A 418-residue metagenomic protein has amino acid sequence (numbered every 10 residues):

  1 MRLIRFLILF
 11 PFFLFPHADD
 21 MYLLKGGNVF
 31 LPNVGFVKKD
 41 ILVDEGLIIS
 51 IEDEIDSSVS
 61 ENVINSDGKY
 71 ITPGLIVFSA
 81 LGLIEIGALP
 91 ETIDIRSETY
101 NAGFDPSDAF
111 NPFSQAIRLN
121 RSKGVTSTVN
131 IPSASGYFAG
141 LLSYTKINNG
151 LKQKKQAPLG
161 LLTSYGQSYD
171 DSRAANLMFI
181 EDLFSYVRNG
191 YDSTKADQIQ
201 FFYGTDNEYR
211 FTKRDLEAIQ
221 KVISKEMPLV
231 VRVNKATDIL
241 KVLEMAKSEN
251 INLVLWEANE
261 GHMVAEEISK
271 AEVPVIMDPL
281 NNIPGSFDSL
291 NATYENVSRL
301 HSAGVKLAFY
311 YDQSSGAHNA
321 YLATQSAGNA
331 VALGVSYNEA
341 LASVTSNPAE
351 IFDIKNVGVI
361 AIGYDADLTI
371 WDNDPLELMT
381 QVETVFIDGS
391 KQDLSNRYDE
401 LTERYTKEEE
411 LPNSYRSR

Functional and structural regions predicted by a protein language model:
M1-L9: Sec-dependent signal peptide recognition, specifically the positively charged N-region followed immediately by
I8-H17: Hydrophobic h-region of N-terminal signal peptides that target proteins for export in Gram-negative bacteria
Y22-L24, S57-S107, S122: Replace "His-x-His-based motif
G27, K39, I362-Y405: C-terminal cap of metal-dependent C-N hydrolases
V29, N33-T72: Histidine-rich, glycine-flanked metal-binding segment
G87-A88, T92-R96, N101, P228 (+2 more regions): His/Asp/Glu-enriched, well-ordered alpha-helical/loop segment that forms or immediately abuts the divalent-metal
R121-L253: Polyanionic/metal-chelating signatures
F202-T293, D372, Q381-R397: Active-site core of metal-dependent hydrolases
